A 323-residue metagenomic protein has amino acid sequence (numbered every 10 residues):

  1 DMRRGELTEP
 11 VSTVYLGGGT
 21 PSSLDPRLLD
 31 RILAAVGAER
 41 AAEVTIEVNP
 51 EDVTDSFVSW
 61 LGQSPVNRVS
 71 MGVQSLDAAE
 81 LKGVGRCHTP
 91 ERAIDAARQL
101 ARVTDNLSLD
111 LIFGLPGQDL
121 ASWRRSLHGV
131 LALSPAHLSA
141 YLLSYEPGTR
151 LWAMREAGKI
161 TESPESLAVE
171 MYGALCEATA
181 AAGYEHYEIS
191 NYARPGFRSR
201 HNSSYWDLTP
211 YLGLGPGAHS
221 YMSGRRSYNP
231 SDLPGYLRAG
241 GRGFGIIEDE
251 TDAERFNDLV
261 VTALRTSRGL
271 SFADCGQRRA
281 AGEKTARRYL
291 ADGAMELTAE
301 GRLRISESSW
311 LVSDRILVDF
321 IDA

Functional and structural regions predicted by a protein language model:
D1-G5, E9-R278: C-terminal scaffold of the Radical SAM
V169, A280, E307-W310: An alpha-helix initiation/capping motif
G276-A291: Short amphipathic alpha-helical interaction segments
L290-E300: A short, conserved structural fragment
G301-S306: Minor-groove-contacting beta-hairpin "wing" of winged helix-turn-helix DNA-binding domains
S308-A323: Short, amphipathic alpha-helical interaction segments positioned at domain boundaries
